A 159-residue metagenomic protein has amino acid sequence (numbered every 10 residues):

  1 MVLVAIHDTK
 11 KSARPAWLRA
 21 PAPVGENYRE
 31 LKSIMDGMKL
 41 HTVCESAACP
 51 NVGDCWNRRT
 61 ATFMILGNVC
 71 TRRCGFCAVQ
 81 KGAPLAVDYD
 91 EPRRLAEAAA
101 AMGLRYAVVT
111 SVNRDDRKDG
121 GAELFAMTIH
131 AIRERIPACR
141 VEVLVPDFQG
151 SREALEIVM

Functional and structural regions predicted by a protein language model:
M1-R72: Flexible, acidic/Gly-rich N-terminal and inter-domain linker regions that tether and position cofactor-handling modules
R58-M159: Conserved Radical SAM active-site core
